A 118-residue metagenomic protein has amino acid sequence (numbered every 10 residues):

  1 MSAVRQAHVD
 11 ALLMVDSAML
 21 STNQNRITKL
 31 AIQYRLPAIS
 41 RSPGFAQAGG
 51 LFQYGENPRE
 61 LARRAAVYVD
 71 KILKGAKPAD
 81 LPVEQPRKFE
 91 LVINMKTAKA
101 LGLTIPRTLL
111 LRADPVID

Functional and structural regions predicted by a protein language model:
M1-D118: Short hydrophobic alpha-helices and adjacent helix-cap/hinge residues
